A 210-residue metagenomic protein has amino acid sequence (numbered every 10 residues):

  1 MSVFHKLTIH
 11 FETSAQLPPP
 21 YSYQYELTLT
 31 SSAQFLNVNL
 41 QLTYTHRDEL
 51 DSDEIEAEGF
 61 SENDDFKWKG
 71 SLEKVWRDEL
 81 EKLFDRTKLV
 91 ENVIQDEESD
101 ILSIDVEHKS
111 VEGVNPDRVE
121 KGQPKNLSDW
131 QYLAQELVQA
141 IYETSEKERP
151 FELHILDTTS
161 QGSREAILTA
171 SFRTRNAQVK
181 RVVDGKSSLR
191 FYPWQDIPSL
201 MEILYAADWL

Functional and structural regions predicted by a protein language model:
M1-E26, K82, R86-L210: Short, well-ordered, aromatic-rich surface patches in folded extracellular/luminal domains
S2-A57, E62-F66, G70, K74: An N-terminus-focused feature that recognizes amino-terminal "leader" regions
Y44-D85, L189-R190, D196-L210: Short, intrinsically disordered low-complexity segments
